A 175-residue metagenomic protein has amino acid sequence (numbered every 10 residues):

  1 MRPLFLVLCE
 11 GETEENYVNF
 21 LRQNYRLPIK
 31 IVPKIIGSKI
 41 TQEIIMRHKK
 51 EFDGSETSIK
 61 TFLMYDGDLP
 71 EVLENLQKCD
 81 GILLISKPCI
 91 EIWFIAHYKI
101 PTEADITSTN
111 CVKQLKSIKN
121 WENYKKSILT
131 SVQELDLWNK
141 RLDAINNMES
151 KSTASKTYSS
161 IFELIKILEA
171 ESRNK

Functional and structural regions predicted by a protein language model:
M1-L4, E15-I35, H48-F62, G67-K175: C-terminal accessory helical subdomains adjacent to catalytic cores in phosphodiester- and nucleotide-handling enzymes
V7-G11: Extended, compositionally biased accessory segments flanking or bridging domains
I40-H48: Structural motif
